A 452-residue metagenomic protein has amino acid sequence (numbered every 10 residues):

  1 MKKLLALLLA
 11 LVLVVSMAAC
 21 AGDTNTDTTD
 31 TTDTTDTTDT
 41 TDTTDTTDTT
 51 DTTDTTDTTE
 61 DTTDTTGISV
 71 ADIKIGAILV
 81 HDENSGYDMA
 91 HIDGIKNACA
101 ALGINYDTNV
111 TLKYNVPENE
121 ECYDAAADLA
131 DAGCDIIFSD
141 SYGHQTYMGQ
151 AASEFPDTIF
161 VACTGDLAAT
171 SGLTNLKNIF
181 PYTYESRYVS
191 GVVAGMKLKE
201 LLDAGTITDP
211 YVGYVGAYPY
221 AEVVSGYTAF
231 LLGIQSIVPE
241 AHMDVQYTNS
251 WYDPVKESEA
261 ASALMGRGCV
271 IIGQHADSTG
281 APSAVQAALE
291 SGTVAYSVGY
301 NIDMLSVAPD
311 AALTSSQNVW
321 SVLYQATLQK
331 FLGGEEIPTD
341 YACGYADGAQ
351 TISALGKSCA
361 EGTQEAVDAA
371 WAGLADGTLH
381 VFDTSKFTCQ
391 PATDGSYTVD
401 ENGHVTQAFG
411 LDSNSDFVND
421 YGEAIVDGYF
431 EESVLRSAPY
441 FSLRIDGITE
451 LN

Functional and structural regions predicted by a protein language model:
M1-L9: Positively charged n-region of N-terminal signal peptides that target proteins for export
V15-A19: C-terminal motif of bacterial Sec signal peptides marking the signal peptidase cleavage site
A21-T53, D61-T66: Short, low-complexity, disordered segments immediately C-terminal to signal peptides in bacterial exported proteins
G22, D51-N452: A residue-level marker of the well-folded mature domains of exported/periplasmic proteins
